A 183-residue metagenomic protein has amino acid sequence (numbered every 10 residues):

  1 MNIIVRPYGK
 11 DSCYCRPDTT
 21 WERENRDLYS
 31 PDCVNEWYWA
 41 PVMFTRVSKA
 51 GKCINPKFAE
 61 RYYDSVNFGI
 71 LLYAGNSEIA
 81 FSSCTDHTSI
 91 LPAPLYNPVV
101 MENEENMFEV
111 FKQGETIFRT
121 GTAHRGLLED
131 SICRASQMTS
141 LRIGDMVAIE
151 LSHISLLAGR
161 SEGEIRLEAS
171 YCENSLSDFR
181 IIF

Functional and structural regions predicted by a protein language model:
M1-M146, H153-F183: Catalytic-core "active-site belt" of small-molecule-metabolizing enzymes, emphasizing His/Asp/Glu-rich regions
